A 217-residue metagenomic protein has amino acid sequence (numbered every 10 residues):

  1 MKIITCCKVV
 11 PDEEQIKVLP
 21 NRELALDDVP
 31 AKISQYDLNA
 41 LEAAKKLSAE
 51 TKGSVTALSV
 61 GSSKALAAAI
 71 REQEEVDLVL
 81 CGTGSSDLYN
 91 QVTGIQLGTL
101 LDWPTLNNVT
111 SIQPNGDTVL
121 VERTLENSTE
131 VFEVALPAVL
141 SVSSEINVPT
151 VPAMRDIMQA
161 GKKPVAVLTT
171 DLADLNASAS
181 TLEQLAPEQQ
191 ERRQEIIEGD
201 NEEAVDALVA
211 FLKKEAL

Functional and structural regions predicted by a protein language model:
M1-L217: N-terminal glycine-rich FAD/FM-binding segment characteristic of electron-transfer flavoproteins
